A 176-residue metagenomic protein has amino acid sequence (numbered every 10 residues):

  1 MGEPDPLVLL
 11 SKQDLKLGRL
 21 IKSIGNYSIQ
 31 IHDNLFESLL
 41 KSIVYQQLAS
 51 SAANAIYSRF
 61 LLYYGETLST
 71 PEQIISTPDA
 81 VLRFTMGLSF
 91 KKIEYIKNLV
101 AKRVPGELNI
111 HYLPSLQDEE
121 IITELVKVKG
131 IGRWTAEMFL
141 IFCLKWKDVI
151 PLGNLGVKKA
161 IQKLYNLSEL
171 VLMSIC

Functional and structural regions predicted by a protein language model:
M1-I31: Intrinsically disordered, low-complexity, charged terminal extensions of DNA damage-control enzymes
L20, A53-K127: Alpha-helical ds-nucleic-acid-binding substructure associated with the helix-hairpin-helix region of base-excision DNA
I29-E37, G87-F90: Structural motif
L82-F84, L164-S168: Substrate-binding clefts and substrate-entry loops adjacent to catalytic sites of polymer-processing enzymes acting on
Q117-K163: Catalytic DNA-binding helix-loop module of base-excision-repair DNA glycosylases/AP lyases
N166-C176: A basic, often C-terminal nucleic-acid-binding module that engages the phosphate backbone, implemented in DNA
